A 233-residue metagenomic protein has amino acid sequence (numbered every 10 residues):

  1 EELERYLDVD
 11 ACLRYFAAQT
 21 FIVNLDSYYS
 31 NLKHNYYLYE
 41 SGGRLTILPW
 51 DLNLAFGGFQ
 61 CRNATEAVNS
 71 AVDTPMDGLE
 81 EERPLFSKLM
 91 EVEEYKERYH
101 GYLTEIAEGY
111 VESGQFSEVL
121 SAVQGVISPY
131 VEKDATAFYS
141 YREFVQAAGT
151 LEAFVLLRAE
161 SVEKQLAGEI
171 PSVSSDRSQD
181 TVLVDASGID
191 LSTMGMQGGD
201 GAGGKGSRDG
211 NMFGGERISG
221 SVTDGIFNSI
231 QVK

Functional and structural regions predicted by a protein language model:
E1-N24, Y28-S30, N35-S229: Middle-to-C-terminal accessory/interaction subdomains
